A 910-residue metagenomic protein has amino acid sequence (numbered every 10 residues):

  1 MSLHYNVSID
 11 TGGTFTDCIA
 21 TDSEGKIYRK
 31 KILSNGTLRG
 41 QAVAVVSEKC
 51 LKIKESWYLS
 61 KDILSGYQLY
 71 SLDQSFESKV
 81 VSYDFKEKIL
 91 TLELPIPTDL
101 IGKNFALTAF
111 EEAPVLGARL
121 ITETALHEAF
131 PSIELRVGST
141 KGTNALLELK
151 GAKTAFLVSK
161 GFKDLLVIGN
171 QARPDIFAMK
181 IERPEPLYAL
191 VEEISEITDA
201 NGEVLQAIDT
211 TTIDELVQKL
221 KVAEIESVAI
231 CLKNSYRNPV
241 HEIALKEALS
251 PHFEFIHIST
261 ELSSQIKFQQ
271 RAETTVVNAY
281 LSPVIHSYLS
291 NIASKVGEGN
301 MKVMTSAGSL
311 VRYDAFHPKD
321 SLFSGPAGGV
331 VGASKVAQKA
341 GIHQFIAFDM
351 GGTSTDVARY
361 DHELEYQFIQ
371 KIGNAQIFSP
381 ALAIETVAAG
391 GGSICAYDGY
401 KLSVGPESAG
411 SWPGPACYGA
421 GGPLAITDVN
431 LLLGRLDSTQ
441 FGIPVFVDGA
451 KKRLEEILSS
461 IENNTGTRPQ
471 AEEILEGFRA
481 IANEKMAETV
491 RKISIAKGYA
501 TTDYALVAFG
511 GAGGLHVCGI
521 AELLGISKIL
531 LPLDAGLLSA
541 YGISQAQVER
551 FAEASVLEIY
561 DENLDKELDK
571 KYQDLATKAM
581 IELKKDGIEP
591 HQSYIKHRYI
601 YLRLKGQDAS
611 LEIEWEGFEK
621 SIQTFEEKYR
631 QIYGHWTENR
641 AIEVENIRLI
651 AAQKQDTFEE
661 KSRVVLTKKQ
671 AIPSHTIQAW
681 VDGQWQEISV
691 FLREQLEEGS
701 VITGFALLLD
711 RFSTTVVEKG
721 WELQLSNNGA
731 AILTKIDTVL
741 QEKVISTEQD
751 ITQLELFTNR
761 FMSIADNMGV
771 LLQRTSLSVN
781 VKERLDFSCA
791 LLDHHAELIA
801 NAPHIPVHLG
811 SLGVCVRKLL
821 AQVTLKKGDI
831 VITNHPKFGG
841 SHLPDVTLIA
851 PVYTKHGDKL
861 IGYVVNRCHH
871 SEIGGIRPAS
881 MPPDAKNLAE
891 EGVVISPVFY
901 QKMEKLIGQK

Functional and structural regions predicted by a protein language model:
M1-T154, Q206-V228, E242-S259, P283-V284 (+14 more regions): N-terminal glycine/serine-rich phosphate-binding loop of ATP-dependent small-molecule kinases, especially carbohydrate
L3, K54-W57, K61-Q68, L72-K103 (+8 more regions): C-terminal, non-catalytic interaction/recognition modules in large multi-subunit enzymes and RNPs
D10-G13, S139-T140, L149-K150, S159-K160 (+5 more regions): A short acidic Gly-Thr/Ser loop motif
T16-T21, N144, T355-R359, S393-Y397 (+2 more regions): Short beta-strand scaffold segments in enzyme catalytic cores
C18-A42, P184-N201, R550-E558: Short glycine-rich, Thr/Ser-proximal phosphate-binding strand/loop in the N-terminal lobe of ATP-dependent enzymes
E111, V115-A125, T260-K267, H286-S403 (+3 more regions): ATP-dependent carbohydrate kinase catalytic cores
K153-E203, S259-S263, G542: Active-site phosphate-binding/coordination module
P251-T275, G525-Y541: Conserved phosphate-binding/catalytic loops in two-lobed NTP-binding clefts
